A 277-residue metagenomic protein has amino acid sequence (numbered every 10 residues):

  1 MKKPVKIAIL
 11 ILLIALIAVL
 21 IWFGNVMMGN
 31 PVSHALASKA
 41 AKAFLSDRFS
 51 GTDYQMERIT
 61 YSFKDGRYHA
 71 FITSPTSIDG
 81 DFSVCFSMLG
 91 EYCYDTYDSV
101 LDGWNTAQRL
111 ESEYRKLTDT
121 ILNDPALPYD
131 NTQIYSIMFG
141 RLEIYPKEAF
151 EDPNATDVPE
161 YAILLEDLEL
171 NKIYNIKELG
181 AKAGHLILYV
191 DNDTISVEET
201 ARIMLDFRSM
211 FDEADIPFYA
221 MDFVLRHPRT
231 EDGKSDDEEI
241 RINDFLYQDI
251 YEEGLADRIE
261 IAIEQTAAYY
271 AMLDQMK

Functional and structural regions predicted by a protein language model:
M1-V5: Short, Lys/Arg-rich N-terminal segment immediately upstream of the first membrane anchor
K6-N25: Hydrophobic membrane-insertion alpha-helices, especially the h-region of bacterial N-terminal signal peptides
M27-E57, R109-N123, R202-D212: Short, non-transmembrane alpha-helical segments in secretory-pathway proteins
D47, G51-S62, N123-L142, A214-T230: Short glycine-rich, low-complexity/disordered patches
D53-F86: Exposed beta-strand-loop-beta-strand "reactive/processing" segments of non-cytosolic proteins
G80-L101: A short, surface-exposed beta-strand/turn
D95-I195: Non-cytosolic head/periplasmic domains of membrane-anchored proteins
T200-K277: Extracytoplasmic/luminal low-complexity segments enriched in Pro/Gly and acidic/polar residues that act as flexible
